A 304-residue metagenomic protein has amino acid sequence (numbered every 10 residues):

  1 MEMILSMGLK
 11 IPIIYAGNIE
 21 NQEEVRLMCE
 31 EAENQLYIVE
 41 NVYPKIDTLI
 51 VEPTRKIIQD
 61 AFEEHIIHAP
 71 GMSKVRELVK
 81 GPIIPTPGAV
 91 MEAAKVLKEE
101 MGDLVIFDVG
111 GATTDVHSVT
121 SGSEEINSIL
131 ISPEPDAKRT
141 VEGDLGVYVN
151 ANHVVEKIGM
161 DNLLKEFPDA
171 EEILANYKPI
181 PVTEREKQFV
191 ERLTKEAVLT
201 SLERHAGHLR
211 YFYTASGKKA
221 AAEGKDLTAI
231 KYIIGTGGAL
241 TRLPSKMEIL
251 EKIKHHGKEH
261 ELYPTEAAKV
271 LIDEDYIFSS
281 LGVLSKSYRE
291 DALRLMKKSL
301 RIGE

Functional and structural regions predicted by a protein language model:
M1-Q35, V42: Alpha/beta enzyme core
L5-G8, V96-M101, D108, A137-K138 (+1 more regions): Solvent-exposed alpha-helices and their adjacent loops that cap or buttress functional pockets in soluble metabolic
A16-G17, G110-A112, I233-A239: Glycine-rich beta-strand-to-loop/alpha-helix junction loops that act as flexible
E23, E30, V116-S121, E125-L130 (+1 more regions): An N-terminal domain-start capping segment
E23, E30-D103, E186-L193, A197 (+4 more regions): Nucleotide/phosphate-binding catalytic cleft detector across ATP-hydrolyzing and phosphate-transferring enzymes
I83, L130-T200, E266-I272, L281 (+1 more regions): Glycine-rich phosphate-binding loop plus the immediately following alpha-helix
L97-S123: Gly/Thr-rich phosphate-binding beta-strand-loop-beta motif of the actin/hexokinase/Hsp70
A112-V116, S123-E125, Y148, V154-E156 (+1 more regions): Flexible loop/turn segments at secondary-structure boundaries
